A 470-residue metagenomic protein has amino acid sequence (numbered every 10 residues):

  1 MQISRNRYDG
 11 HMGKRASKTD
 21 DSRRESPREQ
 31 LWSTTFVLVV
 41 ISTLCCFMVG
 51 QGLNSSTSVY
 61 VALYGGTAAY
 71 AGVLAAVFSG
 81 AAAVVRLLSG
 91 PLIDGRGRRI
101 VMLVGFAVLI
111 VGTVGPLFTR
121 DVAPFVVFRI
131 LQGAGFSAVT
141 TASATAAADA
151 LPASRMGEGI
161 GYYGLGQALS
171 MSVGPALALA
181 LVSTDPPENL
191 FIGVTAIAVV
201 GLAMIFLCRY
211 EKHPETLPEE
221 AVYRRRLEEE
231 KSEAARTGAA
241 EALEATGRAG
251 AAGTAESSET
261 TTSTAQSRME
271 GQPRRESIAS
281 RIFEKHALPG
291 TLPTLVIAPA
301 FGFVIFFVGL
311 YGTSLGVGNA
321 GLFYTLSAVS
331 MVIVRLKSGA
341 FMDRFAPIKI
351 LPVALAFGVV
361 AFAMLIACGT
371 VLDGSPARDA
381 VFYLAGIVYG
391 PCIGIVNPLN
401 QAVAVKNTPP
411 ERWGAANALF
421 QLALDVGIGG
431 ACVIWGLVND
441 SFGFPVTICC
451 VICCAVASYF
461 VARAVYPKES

Functional and structural regions predicted by a protein language model:
W32-L74, P289-P293, A298-Y311, L315: Helix-loop boundary and gating motifs at the non-cytosolic
S79-L87, M171-S172, A328-L336, I428-G429: Residue-level signature of mid-helix packing/kink "hotspots" within the transmembrane helices of 12-pass Major
V85-G97, V334-P347: Helix-to-loop junctions at the C-terminal end of transmembrane segments in multipass secondary transporters
G97, F118-A123, A346, C368-G369: Helix-breaking motifs and short loop linkers at transmembrane-helix boundaries and internal kinks in secondary membrane
I100-V114, I350-M364: Structural signature of the two symmetry-related core transmembrane helices
G112, A123-L131, A380-V388: Paired small-residue
I130-G166: Cytoplasmic helix-loop-helix junction between adjacent transmembrane helices in 12-TM secondary transporters
L190-F206, I448-R463: Symmetry-related core transmembrane helices of the 12-TM Major Facilitator Superfamily/SLC fold
